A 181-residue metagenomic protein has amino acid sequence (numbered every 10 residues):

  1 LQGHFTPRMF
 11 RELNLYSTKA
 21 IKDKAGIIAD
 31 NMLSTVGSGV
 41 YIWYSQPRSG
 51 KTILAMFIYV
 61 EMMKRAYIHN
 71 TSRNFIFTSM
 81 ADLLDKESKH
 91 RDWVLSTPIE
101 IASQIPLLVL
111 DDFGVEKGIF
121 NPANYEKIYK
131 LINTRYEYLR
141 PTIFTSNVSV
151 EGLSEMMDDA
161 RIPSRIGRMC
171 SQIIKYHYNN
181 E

Functional and structural regions predicted by a protein language model:
L1-D30, I173-Y176, E181: A short, basic N-terminal segment
L13-K19, Y44-S45, L83-K89, V115-I119: Surface-exposed cleft-lining segments at the edges of enzyme active sites
A25-G26, M63-I105, K117, N121-P122: Short glycine-rich substrate-engagement loop in P-loop NTPases that contacts/grips substrate
G37-M56: Walker A/P-loop nucleotide-binding motif
G39, N74, Q104-L107, Y136-F144: Loop/turn-to-beta-strand initiation segments
F57, E61: Active-site signature of alpha/beta-hydrolase-fold catalytic machinery across serine- and Asp/Cys-nucleophile hydrolases
K64, L83-E87, V115-E181: Replace "adjacent to P-loop NTPase cores in ATP/GTP-dependent enzymes" with "adjacent to NTP-binding cores
D111-F113: Walker B catalytic acidic pair
